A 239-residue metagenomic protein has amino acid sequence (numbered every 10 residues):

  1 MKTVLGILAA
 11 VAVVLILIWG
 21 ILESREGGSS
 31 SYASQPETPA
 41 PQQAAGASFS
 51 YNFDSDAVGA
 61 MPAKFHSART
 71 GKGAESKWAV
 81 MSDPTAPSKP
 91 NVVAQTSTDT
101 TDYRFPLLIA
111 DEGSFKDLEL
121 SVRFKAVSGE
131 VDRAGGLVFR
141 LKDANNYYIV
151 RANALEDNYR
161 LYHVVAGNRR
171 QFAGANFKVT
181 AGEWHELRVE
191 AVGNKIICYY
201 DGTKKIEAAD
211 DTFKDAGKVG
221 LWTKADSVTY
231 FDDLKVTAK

Functional and structural regions predicted by a protein language model:
I18-Y32: Hydrophobic single-pass membrane-insertion segments
Q35-T70, D232: Extracellular carbohydrate-recognition regions
P36-A40, A47, F213-K239: Ligand-recognition surfaces built from glycine- and aromatic
F53, L120-V122, E183-C198: Short tryptophan-centered beta-strand motifs in secreted/extracellular beta-sheet-rich domains of glycan-recognition
V58, Q95-L161, V165, K224: Secretory/extracellular carbohydrate-interaction modules and structurally similar beta-sandwich "look-alikes"
A60-V93, T101-Y103: Extracellular glycan-recognition surfaces and repeat-rich motifs
V165-E186: Short, aromatic/His-centered strand-loop micro-motif at the edge of beta-sheets
Y199-K218: Short, solvent-exposed beta-strand-to-loop segments that form ligand-recognition rims of beta-rich domains
